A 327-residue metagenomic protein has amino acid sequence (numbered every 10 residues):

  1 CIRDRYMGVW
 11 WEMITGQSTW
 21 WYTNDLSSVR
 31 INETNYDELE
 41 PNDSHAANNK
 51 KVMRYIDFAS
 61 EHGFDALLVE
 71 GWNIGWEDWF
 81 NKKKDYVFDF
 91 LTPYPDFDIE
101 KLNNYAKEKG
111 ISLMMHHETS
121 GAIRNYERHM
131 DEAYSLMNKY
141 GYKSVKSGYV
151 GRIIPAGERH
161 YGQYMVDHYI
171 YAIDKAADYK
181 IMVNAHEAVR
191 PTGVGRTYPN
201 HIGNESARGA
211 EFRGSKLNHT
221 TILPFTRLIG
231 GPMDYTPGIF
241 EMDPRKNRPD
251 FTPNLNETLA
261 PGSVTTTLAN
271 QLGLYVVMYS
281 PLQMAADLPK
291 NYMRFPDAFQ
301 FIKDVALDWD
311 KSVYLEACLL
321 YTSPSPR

Functional and structural regions predicted by a protein language model:
C1-R5, Y321-R327: Conserved small/polar residues in nucleotide/adenosyl-binding loops
R3-E108: Conserved structural scaffold segments of CAZyme catalytic domains across common CAZy folds
Q17-W21, G195-R196, K246-N247, L288-K290: Short conserved micro-motifs at the rims of enzyme active sites and ligand-binding pockets
G71-T258: Aromatic- and carboxylate-enriched substrate-binding clefts and catalytic-loop regions of carbohydrate-active enzymes
S263-N270: Structural motif
V277: Conserved, mostly hydrophobic/aromatic
D287-S323: Glycan-recognition and catalytic regions of carbohydrate-active enzymes
